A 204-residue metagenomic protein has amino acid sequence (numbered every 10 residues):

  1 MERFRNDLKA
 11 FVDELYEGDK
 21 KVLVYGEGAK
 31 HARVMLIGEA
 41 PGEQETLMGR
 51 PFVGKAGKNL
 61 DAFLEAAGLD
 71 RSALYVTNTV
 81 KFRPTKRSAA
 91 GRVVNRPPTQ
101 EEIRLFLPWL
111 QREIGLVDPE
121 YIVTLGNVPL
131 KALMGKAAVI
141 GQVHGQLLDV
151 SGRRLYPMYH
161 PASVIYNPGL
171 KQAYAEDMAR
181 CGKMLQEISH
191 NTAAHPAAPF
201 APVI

Functional and structural regions predicted by a protein language model:
M1-I204: A polyanion-binding, active-site-adjacent surface
